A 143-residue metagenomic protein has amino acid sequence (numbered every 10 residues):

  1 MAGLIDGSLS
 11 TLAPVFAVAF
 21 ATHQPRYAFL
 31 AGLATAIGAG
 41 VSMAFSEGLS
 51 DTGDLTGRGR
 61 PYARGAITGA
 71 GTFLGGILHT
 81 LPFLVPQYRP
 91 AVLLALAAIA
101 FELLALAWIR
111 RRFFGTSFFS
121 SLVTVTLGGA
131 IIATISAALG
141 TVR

Functional and structural regions predicted by a protein language model:
M1-H79, V92-L93, A98, I132 (+1 more regions): Hydrophobic, small-residue-rich transmembrane alpha-helices and their short perimembrane loops in multi-pass membrane
V18, L81-P82, R110, L139: Broad structural signal for hydrophobic residues in well-ordered alpha-helices, predominantly aliphatic
A21, F83-Q87, F114-G115, R143: Short helix-capping/hinge motifs at transmembrane helix termini and TM-loop junctions
Q24-P25, Y88-A91, S117-F119: Membrane-helix interface segments
V41-L49, A105-F113, I135-A138: Juxtamembrane membrane-interface segments at transmembrane alpha-helix termini
I77-L104, W108-I109: Short alpha-helical packing/oligomerization segments
I99, G128-A133, A137-L139: Selective transmembrane alpha-helices of multi-pass membrane proteins
A105-A130: Interfacial loop-to-transmembrane junctions
